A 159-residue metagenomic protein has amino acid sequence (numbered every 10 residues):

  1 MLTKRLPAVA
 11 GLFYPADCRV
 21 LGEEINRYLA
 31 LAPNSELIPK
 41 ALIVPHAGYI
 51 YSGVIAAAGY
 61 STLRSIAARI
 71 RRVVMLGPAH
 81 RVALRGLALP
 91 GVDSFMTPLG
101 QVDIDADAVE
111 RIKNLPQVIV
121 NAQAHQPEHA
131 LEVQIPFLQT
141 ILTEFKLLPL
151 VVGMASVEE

Functional and structural regions predicted by a protein language model:
L2-E159: Active-site histidine-anchored catalytic micro-motif
